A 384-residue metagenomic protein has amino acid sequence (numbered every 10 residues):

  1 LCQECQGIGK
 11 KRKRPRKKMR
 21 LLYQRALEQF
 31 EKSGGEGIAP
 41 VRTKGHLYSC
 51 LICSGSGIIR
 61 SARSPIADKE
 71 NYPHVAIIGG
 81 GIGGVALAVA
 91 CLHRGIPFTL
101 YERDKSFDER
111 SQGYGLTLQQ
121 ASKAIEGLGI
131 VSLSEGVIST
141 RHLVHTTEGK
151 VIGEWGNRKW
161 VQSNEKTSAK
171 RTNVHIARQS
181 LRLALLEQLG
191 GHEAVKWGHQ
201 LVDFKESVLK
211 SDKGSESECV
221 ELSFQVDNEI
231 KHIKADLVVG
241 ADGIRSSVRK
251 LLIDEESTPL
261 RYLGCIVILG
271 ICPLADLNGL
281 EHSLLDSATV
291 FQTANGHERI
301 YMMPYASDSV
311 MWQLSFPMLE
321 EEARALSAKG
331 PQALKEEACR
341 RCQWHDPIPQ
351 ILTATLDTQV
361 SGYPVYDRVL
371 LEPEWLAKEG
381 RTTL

Functional and structural regions predicted by a protein language model:
L1-Q3, Y48-L51: Cys/His-enriched microdomains
Q6-G9, S54-G57: Cys/His-coordinated zinc-binding microdomains
G7-V41: Short recognition patches in nucleic-acid-associated and regulatory proteins
L27-K32, S106-L189, K210: Active-site-adjacent segment of FAD-dependent monooxygenases/related oxidoreductases
A67-G83: Beta1/beta-strand and adjacent pyrophosphate-binding region of the FAD-binding site in flavoprotein oxidoreductases
L92-Q112: Glycine-rich FAD pyrophosphate-binding loop
V151, R171, R182-T358: Conserved FAD-binding catalytic core of PHBH/FMO-like flavoproteins
P364-L384: FAD-binding beta-loop-beta segment adjacent to the flavin cofactor pocket
